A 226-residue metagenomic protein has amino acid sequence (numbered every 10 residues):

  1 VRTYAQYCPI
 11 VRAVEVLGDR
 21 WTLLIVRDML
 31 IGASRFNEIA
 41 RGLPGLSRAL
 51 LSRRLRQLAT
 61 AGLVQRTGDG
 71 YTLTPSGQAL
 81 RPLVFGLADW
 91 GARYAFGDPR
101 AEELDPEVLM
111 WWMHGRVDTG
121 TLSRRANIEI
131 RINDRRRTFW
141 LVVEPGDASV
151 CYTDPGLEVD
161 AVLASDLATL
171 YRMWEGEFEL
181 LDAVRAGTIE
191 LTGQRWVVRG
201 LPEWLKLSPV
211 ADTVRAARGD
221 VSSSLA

Functional and structural regions predicted by a protein language model:
V1-Q6: N-terminal intrinsically disordered/low-complexity leader segments
C8-S47, A61: N-terminal helix-turn-helix DNA-binding core of bacterial DNA-binding proteins
L17-T22, T74-L80: Alpha-helical hinge/cap motifs
L51-A61: Basic amphipathic alpha-helical segments that dock to polyanions
A59-T72: Beta-hairpin "wing" of winged helix-turn-helix
S76-D147, R195-A226: Acidic, aliphatic-rich amphipathic alpha-helical segments
G156-A226: C-terminal interaction segments
